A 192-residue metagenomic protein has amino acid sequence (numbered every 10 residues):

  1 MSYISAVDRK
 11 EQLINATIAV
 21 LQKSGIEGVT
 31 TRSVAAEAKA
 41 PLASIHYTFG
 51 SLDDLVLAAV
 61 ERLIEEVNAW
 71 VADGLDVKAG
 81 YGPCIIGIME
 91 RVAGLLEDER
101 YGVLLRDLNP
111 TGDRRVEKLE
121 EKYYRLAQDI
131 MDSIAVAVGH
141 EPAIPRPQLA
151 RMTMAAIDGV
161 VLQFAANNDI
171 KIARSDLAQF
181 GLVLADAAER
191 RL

Functional and structural regions predicted by a protein language model:
S2-Y3: Short Lys/Arg-rich basic patches
A6-Q12, A16, V20-A58: Helix-turn-helix
R9, L52, A59, L63 (+4 more regions): Hydrophobic/aromatic residues within well-ordered alpha-helical segments
Q12, A16-S24, W70-D73, L108 (+1 more regions): Solvent-exposed, amphipathic alpha-helical segments
F49, G94, D107-R114: Short helix-capping/turn signature of helix-turn-helix
A58, A69-Y101, L149-T153: Hydrophobic alpha-helical connector segments
N68, D73, D98-Y101, R114-V138 (+2 more regions): Amphipathic alpha-helical packing segments from all-alpha helical-bundle domains
D98, T111, S133, M154-I172 (+1 more regions): Amphipathic C-terminal alpha-helical segment
